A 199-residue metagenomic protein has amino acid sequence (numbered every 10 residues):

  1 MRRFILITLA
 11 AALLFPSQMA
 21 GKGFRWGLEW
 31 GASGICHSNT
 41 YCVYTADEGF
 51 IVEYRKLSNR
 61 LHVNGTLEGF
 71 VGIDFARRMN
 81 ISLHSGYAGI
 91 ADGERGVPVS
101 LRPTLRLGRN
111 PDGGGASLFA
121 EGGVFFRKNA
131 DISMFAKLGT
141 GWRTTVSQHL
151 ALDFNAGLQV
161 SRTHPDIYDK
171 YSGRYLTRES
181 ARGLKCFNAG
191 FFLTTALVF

Functional and structural regions predicted by a protein language model:
M1-R25, F199: Cleavable N-terminal export/targeting peptides
L6-I7, S33, G72, F125: Short amphipathic alpha-helical "recognition" segments used for binding
T8-L9, L28, G108, H149: A periodicity- and composition-biased signal for non-globular, repetitive helical segments
L9-A10, A32, G113, L150: Enrichment for repetitive, rod-forming helical segments
M19-D74, H84, N188-F199: Short glycine/proline- and aromatic-enriched beta-strand/turn motifs that initiate or cap beta-hairpins
C36-N59, I81-G96, L118, V124-A130 (+1 more regions): Flexible, solvent-exposed loop segments that connect beta-strands
E68-G139, T144-L152, T194-V198: Gram-negative (and chloroplast) outer-membrane scaffold detector with strong preference for beta-barrel transmembrane
S133-A181, F187-L193: A generic hydrophobic-segment detector
